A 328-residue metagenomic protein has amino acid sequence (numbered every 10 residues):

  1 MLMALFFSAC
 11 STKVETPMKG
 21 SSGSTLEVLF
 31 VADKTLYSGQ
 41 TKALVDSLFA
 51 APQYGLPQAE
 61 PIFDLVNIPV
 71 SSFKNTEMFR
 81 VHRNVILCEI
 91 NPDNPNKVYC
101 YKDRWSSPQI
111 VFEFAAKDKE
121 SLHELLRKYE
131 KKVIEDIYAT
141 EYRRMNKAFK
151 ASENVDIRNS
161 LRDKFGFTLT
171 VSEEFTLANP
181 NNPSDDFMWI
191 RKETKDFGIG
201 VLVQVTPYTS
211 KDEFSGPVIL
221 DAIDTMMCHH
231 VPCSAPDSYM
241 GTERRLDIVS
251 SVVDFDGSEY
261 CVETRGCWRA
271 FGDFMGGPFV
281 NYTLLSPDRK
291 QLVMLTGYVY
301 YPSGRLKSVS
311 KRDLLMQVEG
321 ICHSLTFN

Functional and structural regions predicted by a protein language model:
F6-A9: C-terminal motif of bacterial Sec signal peptides marking the signal peptidase cleavage site
T12-Q109: Start-of-domain marker
V14-P17, S22, L29-T35, S172-G241: Secretory pathway targeting signatures of secreted, lumenal, and periplasmic proteins
V31-L36, F112-H123, S210, G304-R312: Second-shell loop/turn segments in exported
V66-A116, E120, C228-R289: Signature of long, low-cysteine stretches enriched in small and polar/charged residues
Y101-K164: Long, acidic/polar, low-complexity amphipathic helices and coiled-coil-like
I110-D118, V201-V205, K290-S303: Short, well-ordered beta-strand elements
H123-K147, F175, L292-N328: Surface-exposed amphipathic alpha-helical segments
